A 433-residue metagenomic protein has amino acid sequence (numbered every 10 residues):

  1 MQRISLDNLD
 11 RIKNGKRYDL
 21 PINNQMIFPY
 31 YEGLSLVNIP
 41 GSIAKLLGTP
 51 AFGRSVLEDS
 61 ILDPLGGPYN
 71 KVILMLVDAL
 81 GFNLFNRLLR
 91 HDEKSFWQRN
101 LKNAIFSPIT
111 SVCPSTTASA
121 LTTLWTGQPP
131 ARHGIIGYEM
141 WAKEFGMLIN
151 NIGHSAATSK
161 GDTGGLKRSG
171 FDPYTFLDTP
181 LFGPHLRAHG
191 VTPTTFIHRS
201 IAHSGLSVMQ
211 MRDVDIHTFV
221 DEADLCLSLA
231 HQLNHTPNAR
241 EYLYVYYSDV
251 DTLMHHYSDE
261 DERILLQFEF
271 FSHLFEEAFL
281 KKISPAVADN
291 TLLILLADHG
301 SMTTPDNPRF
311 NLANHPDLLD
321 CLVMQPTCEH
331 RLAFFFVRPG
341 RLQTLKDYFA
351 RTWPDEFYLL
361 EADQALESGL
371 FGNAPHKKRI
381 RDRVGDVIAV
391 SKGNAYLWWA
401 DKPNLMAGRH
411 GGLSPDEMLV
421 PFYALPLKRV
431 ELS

Functional and structural regions predicted by a protein language model:
M1-S433: Feature captures the catalytic ectodomains and active-site-proximal regions of enzymes that hydrolyze or transfer
